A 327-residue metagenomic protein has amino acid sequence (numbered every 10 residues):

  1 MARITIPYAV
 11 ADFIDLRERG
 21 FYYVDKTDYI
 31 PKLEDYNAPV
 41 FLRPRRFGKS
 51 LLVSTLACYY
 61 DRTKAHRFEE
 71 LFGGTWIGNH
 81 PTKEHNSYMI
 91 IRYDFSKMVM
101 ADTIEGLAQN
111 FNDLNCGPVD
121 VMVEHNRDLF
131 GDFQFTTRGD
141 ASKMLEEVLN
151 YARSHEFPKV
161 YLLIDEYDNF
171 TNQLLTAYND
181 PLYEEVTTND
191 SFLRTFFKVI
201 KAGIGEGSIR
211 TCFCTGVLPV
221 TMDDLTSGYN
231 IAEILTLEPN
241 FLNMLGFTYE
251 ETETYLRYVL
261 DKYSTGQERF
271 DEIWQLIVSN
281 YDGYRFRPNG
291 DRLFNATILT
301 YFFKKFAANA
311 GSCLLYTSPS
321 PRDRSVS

Functional and structural regions predicted by a protein language model:
M1-Y60, E69-I77: Walker A/P-loop-proximal flanking segment of P-loop NTPase domains
F72-P118: P-loop NTPase motor core
F135-E147: Short glycine-rich substrate-engagement loop in P-loop NTPases that contacts/grips substrate
Y151-R153, Y183-I209: Substrate-engagement module of ASCE P-loop NTPases
F157-P181: Conserved P-loop NTPase "ATPase switch" module shared by AAA+ and STAND
L163, R210-V217: Structural recognition of the conserved hydrophobic beta-strand(s) that form the central parallel beta-sheet of P-loop
T221-G228, L235-K304: Amphipathic alpha-helical segments of the small helical/lid subdomains adjacent to P-loop NTPase cores
Y316-D323: Conserved small/polar residues in nucleotide/adenosyl-binding loops
